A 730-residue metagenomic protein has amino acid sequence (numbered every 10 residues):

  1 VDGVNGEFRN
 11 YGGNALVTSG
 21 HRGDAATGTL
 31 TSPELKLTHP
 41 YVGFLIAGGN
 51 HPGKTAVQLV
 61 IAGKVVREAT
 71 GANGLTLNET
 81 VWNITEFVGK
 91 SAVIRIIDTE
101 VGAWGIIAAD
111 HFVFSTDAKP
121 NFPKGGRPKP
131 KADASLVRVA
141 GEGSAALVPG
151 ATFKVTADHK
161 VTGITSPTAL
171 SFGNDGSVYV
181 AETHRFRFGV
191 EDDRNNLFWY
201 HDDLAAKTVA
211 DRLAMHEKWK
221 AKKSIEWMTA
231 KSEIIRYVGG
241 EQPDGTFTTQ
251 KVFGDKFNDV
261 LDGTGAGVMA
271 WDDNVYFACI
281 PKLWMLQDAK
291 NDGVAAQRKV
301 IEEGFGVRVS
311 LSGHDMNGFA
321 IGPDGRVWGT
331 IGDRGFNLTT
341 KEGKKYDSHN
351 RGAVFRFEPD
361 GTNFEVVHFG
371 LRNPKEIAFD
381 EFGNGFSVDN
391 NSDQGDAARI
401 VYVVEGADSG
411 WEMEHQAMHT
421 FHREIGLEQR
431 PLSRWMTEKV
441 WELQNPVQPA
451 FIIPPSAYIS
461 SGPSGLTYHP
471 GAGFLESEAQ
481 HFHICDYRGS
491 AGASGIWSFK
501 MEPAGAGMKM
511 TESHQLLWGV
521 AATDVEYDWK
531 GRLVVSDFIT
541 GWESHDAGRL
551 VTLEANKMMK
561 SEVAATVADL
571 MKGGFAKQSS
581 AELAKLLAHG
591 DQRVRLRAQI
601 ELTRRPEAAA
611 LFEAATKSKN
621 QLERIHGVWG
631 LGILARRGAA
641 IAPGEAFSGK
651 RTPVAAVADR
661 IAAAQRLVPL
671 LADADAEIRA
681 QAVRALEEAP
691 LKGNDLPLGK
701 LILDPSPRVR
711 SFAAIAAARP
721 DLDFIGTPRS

Functional and structural regions predicted by a protein language model:
V1-L16: Extracellular glycan-recognition surfaces and repeat-rich motifs
N14-T38, N78-T80: Short beta-strands within extracellular/lumenal beta-sheet-rich domains
L35-G43, K90-S91: Extended extracellular/luminal ectodomain segments enriched in beta-structured repeat modules
V60-A92, I97-W104: Extracellular carbohydrate recognition and processing domains and analogous Trp-centered ligand-binding platforms
P128-K577, A581: Beta-propeller domains with acidic blade repeats across secreted/periplasmic ectodomains and cytosolic WD/CNH propellers
A576-K585, P606-K617, R637-A672, L691-L703 (+1 more regions): Amphipathic alpha-helical scaffolding segments comprising HEAT/armadillo-like alpha-solenoid repeats
Q592-R593, Q621-L622, A676-E677, P707-R708: Alpha-helix N-cap/helix-start positions at coil->helix boundaries
R595-L596, I625, A680, S711: Alpha-solenoid HEAT/ARM repeat scaffold
